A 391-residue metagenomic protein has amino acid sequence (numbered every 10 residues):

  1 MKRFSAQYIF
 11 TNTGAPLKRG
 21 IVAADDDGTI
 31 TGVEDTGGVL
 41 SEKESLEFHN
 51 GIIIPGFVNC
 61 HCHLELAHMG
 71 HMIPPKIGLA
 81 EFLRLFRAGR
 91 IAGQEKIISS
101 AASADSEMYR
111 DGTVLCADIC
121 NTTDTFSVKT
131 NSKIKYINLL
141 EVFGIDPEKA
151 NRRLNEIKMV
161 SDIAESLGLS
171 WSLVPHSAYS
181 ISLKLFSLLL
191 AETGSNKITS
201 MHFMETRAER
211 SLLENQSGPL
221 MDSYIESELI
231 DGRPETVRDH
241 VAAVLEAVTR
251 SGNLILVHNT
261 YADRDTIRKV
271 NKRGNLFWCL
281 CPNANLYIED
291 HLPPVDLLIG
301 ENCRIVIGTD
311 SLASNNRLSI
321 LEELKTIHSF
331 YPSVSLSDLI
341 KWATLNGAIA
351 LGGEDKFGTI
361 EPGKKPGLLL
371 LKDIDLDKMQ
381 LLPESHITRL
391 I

Functional and structural regions predicted by a protein language model:
K2-R3, I9-I54: Histidine-rich, glycine-flanked metal-binding segment
A23, I52-I53, H68-K133, N155-S166: Alpha-helical scaffold segments that flank or form the walls of functional sites
P55-A67, I198-R207: Histidine-centered catalytic micro-motifs
H63, N121-T122, E141-I145, H176-A178 (+4 more regions): Active-site beta-loop-alpha junctions enriched in small/polar residues
H68-S99, I137-F143, R207-S251, G274: Active-site gating loops and adjacent loop-to-helix segments of metal-dependent hydrolytic enzymes
S132-Y136, E192-I198, T249-L254, K269-C279 (+1 more regions): Glycine-enriched alpha-helix->loop->beta-strand junction motifs that scaffold or abut catalytic
V174-L190, H258-T260, L286-E289: Active-site glycine- and acidic-residue-rich loops that bind and position anionic ligands or nucleotide-like cofactors
M221, S227, A247-R250, C281-A284 (+2 more regions): His/Asp/Glu-enriched, well-ordered alpha-helical/loop segment that forms or immediately abuts the divalent-metal
